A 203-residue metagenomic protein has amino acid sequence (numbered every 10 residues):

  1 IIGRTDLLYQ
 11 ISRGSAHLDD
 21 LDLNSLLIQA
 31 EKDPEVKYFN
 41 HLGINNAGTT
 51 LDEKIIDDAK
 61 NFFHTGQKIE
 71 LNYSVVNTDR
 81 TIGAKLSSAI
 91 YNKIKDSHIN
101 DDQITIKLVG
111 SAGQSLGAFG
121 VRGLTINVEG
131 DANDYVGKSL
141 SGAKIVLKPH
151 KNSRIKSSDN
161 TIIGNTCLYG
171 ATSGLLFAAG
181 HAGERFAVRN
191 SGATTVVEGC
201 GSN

Functional and structural regions predicted by a protein language model:
G3-N203: Long, distal/terminal scaffolding or interaction modules with repetitive or compositionally biased sequence
